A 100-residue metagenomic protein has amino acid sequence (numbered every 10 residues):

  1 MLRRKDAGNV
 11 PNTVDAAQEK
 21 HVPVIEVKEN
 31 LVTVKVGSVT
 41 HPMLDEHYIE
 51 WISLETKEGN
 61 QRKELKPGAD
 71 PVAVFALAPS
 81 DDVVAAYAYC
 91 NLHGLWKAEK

Functional and structural regions predicted by a protein language model:
M1-L31: Transition segment at domain starts
L31, I49-W51, V83: Exposed beta-strand and adjacent loop surfaces of beta-rich binding modules that mediate intermolecular recognition
V36-L44: Short amphipathic, basic-aromatic surface patches that mediate peripheral association with negatively charged
Y48-E58: Extended low-complexity, serine/threonine- and proline-enriched intrinsically disordered segments
E58-G68: Solvent-exposed serine/threonine-rich low-complexity stretches and specific carbohydrate-binding patches
P71-F75: Short strand-edge motifs at loop-to-beta-strand transitions and within beta-strands of extracellular beta-rich domains
D82-L92: Short, aromatic- and glycine-rich surface loops/edge beta-strands on solvent-exposed regions
N91-E99: Short acidic/polar inter-strand loop motif in beta-rich domains
